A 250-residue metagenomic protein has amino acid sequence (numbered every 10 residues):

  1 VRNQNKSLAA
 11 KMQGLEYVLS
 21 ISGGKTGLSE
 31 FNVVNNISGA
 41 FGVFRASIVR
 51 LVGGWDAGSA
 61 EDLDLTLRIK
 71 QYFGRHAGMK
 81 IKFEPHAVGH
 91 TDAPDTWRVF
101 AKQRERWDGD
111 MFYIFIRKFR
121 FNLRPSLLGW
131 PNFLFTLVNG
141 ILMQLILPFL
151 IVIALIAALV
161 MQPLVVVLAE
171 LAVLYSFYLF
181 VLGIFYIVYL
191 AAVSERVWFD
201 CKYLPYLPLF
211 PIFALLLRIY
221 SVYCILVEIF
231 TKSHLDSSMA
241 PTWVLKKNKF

Functional and structural regions predicted by a protein language model:
V1-A57, E105-F112, I116: Long helical/loop segments within the catalytic core of UDP-sugar-dependent glycosyltransferases, especially the large
L15-I21, V99-F121, V152, G183-V188 (+1 more regions): Catalytic core of nucleotide-sugar-dependent glycosyltransferases
I48-L51, G58-K82: A short, conserved alpha-helix in the catalytic core of glycosyltransferases
K80-V99: Active-site donor/metal-binding and catalytic loop motifs of nucleotide-sugar-dependent glycosylation enzymes
W97, A101, L127-F135, L204 (+1 more regions): Alpha-helical membrane-protein architecture signal
L123-L145: Loop-to-transmembrane boundary segments
N139-T231: Membrane-embedded multi-pass helical conduit in multi-pass membrane proteins, especially envelope-biosynthetic
V167-L168, L235-F250: Hydrophobic alpha-helical transmembrane segments and immediately flanking/interface helices in integral membrane
